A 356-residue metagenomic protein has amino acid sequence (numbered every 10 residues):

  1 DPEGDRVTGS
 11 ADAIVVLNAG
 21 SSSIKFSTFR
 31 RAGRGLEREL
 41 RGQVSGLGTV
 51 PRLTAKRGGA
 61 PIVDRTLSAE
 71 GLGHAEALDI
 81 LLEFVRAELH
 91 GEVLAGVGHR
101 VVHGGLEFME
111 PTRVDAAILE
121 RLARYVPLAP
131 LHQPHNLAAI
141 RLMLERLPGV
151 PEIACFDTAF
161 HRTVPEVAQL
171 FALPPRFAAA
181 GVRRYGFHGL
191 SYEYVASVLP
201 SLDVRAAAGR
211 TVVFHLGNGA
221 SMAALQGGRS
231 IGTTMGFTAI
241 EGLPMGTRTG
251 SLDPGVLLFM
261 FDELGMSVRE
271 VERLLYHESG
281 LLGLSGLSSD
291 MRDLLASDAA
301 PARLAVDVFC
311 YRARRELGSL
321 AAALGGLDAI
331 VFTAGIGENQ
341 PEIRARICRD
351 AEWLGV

Functional and structural regions predicted by a protein language model:
I14-V16, S23-G71: Short glycine-rich, Thr/Ser-proximal phosphate-binding strand/loop in the N-terminal lobe of ATP-dependent enzymes
E83-A95, L199-R205, L317-D328: Phosphate/pyrophosphate-binding loops at sites that engage ATP/ADP/AMP, CoA/4′-phosphopantetheine, polyphosphate
V85-H132, P151-I153, A159-L170: Short beta-strand-loop/turn "lid" adjacent to the catalytic site in phosphate-handling enzymes
F160-F261: Glycine-rich phosphate-binding loop of actin/hexokinase-like ATP-binding domains
D253-V256, M260-L287: Oxyanion-binding "anion nests"
R273, G280-L284, M291-A323: Adenine-nucleotide phosphate-binding core of ATP-dependent small-molecule kinases
D328-R346, D350: Glycine-rich phosphate-binding loops at beta-strand->alpha-helix junctions
